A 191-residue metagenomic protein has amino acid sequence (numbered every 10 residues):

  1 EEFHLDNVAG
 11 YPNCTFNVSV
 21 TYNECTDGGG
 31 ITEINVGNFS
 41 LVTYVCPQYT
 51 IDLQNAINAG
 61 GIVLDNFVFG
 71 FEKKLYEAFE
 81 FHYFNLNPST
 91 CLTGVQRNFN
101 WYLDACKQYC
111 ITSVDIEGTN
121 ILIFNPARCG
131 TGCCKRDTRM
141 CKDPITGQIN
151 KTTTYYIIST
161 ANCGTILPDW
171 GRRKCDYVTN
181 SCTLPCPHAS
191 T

Functional and structural regions predicted by a protein language model:
E1-T43, I51: Short N-terminal edge-element motif at the start of the domain
C14, C25, C46, C110 (+1 more regions): Generic recognition of cysteine residues
G28-Y102: Structured domain cores in non-transmembrane regions
K73-T191: A eukaryote-biased signal for long
